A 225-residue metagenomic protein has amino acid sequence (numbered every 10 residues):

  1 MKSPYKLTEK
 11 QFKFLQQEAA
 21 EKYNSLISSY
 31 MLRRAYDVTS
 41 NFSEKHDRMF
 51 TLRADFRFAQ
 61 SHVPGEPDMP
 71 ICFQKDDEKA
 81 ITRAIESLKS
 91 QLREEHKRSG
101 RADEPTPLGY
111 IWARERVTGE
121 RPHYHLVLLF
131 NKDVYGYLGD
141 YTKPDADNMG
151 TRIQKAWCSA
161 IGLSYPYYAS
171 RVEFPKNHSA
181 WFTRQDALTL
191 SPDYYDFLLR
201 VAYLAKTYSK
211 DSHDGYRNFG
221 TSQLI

Functional and structural regions predicted by a protein language model:
M1-K6, Q11-F14, E18-H46, K132-I225: Catalytic "initiation/cleavage/transfer" segments centered on a nucleophilic residue and adjacent nucleic-acid-engaging
T39-S43, G100-R101, G109-T118: Catalytic micro-motifs at enzyme active sites that drive phosphoryl/nucleotidyl and oxygen chemistry
F42, M69-A80, R114, T118 (+2 more regions): Conserved aromatic-histidine-acidic binding/catalytic patches
K45-R48, E104, T118-R121: Intrinsically disordered, low-complexity regulatory regions enriched in Ser/Pro/Gly/Thr and acidic residues
M49-G65: Active-site-flanking beta-strand signature of metal-NTP-handling nucleotidyl enzymes and homologous cyclase-like
Q60-P107: Short N-terminal edge-element motif at the start of the domain
V63, K97, E120-P122, D133-D140: Short, solvent-exposed secondary-structure capping/transition elements
G109-Y135: Histidine-centered divalent-metal-coordination microenvironment in nucleic-acid enzymes
